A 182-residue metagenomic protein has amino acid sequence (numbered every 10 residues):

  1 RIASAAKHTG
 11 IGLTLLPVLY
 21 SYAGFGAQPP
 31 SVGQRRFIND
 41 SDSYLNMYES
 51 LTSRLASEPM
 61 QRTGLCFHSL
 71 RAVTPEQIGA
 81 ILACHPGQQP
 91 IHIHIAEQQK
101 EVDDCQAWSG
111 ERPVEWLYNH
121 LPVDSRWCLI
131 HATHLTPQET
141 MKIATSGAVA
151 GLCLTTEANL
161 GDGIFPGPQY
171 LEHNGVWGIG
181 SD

Functional and structural regions predicted by a protein language model:
I2-I130: Metal-coordinating catalytic core of metallo-dependent amide/deamination hydrolases
N119-D182: Active-site-adjacent C-terminal substructures of enzyme catalytic domains
